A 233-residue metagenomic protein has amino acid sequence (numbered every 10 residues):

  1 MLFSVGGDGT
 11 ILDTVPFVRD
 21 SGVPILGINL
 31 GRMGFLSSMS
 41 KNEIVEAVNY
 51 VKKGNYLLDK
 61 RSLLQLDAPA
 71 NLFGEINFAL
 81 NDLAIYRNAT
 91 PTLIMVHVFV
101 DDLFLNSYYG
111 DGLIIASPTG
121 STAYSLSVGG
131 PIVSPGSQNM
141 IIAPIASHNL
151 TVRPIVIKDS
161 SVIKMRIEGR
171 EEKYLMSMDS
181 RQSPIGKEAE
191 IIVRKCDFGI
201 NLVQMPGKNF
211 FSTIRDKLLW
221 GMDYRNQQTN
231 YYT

Functional and structural regions predicted by a protein language model:
S4-D8, P16-F17: N-terminal glycine-rich "phosphate-gripper" loop used for MgATP/nucleotide binding and carboxylate activation
G7-T10, M33, T119-S121: Short glycine-rich anion-binding loops that position phosphate/pyrophosphate groups of nucleotides and phosphorylated
D13, F17-I28, M33-F35: Gly/Ser-rich helix-loop-strand patches that form or flank binding pockets for ribonucleotide-derived cofactors
M33-D111: Catalytic core of DAGKc-family lipid kinases
I85, T90, D101-F104, R153-T233: ATP/nucleoside-binding phosphotransfer catalytic cores, i.e., glycine-rich phosphate-binding loops
V98, G120, M176: Short aromatic-centered micro-motifs
S107-G110, I114-T151: Gly/Ser/Thr-rich active-site loops/lids in small-molecule metabolic enzymes that frequently grip phosphoryl groups
